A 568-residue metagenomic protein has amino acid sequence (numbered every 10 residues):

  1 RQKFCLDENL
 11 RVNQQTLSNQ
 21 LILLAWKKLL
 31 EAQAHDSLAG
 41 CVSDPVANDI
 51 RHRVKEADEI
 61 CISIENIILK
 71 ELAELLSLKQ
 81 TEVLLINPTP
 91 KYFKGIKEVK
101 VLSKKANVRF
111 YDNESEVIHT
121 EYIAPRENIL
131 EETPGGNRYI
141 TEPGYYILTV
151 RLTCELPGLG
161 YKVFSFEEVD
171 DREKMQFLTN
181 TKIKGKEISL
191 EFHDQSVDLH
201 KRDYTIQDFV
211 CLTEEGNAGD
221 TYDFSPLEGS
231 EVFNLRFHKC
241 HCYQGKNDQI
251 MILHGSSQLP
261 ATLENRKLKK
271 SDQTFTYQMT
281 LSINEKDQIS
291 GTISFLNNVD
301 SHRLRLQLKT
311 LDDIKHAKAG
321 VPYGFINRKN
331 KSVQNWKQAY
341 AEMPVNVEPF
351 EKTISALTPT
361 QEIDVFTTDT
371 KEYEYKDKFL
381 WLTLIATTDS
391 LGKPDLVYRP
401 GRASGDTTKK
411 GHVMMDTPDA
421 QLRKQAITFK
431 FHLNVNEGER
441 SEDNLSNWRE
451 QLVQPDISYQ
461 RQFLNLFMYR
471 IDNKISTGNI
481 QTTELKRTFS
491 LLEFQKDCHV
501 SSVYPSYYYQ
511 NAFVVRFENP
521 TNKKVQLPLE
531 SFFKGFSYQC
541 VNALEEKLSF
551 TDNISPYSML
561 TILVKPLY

Functional and structural regions predicted by a protein language model:
R1-Y568: Terminal accessory/anchoring regions of large secretory-pathway or extracellular enzymes
